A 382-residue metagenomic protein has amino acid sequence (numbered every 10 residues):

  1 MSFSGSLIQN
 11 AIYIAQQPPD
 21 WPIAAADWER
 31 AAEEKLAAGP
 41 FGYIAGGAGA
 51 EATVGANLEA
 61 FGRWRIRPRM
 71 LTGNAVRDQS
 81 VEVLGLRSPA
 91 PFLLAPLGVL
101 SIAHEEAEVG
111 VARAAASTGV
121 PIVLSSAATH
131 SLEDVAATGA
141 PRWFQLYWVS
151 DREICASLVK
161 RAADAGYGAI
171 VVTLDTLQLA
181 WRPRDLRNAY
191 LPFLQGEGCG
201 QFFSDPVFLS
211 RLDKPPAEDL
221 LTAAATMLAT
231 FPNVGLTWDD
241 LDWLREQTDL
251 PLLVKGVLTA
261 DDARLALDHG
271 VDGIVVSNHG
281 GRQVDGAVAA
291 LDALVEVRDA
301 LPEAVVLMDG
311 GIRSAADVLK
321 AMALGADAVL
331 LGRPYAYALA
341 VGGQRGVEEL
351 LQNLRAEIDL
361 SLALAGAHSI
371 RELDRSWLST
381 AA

Functional and structural regions predicted by a protein language model:
S2-G85, A189, F193-L236, R371-L373 (+1 more regions): An N-cap/entry alpha-helix motif that binds or orients negatively charged groups
E51, L58, T72-E82, E108-A112 (+1 more regions): Glycine-rich, positively charged N-terminal anion/phosphate-binding segment
N57, A290-V297, L339-D359: C-terminal helical cap(s) of enzyme catalytic domains, especially alpha/beta-barrels
S88-A127: Glycine-rich active-site/cofactor-binding loop and its immediate structural neighborhood
A112-R113, S150-M308, A315-Y337: Alpha/beta enzyme core
S117, L132-G139, A163-D164, L267-D268: Acidic (Asp/Glu)-rich catalytic clusters
L132, G139-Y147, D317, L324: A structural-propensity feature for long, helix-poor, extended segments
G366: Active-site-adjacent helical/loop segments in soluble small-molecule enzymes
